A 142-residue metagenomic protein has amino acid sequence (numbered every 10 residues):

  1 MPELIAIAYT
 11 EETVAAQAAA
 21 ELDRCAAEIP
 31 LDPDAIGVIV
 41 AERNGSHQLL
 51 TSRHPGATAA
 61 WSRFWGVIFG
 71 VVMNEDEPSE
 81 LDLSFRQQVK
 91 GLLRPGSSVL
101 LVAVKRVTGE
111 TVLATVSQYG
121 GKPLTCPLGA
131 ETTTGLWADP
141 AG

Functional and structural regions predicted by a protein language model:
M1-V99, A103-G142: Positively charged, small/polar-rich N-terminal and surface patches that mediate targeting and assembly and bind
